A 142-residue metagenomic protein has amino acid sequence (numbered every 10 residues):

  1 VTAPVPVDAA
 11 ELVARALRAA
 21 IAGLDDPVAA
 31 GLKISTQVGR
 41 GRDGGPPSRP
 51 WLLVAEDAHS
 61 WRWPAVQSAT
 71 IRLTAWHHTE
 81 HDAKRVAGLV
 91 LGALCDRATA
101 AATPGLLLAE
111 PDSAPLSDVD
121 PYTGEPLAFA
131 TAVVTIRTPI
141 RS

Functional and structural regions predicted by a protein language model:
V1-A19, D57-V66, G105-S142: Short, charged interaction patches at domain edges and termini
V1-R62, A101: Small/polar-rich, solvent-exposed N-terminal microdomains that initiate assembly or binding
S68-R72: Short, solvent-exposed beta-strand edge segments and adjacent coil->beta transition regions
L73-T79: Structural beta->alpha junctions
H81-R85: Short, conserved charged micro-motifs
L91-A101: A common structural junction motif
